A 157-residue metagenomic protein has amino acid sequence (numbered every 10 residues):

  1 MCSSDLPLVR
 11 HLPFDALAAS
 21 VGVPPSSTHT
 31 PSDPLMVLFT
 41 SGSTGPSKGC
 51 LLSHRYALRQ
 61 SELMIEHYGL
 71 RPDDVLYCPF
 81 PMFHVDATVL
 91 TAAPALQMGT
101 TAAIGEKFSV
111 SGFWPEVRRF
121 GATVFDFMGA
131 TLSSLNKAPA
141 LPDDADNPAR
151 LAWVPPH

Functional and structural regions predicted by a protein language model:
M1-A19, T28, A140, N147: Structural core segment of the AMP-binding/adenylate-forming
S4, F80, E106-G112, A122-H157: Adenylate-forming
S4, H11-L12, K48-L51, C78 (+1 more regions): Short beta-strand->loop structural element characteristic of the AMP-binding/adenylate-forming
H11, V21-F39, P46, G69-V75: Conserved pre-ATP/AMP-binding loop-to-beta segment of ANL
F14-D15, S32, H54-R55, F80 (+1 more regions): Structural detector for helix-capping/boundary residues
P34, T40-S43, L76, V117 (+2 more regions): Conserved S/T- and glycine-rich ATP-binding loop of Class I adenylate-forming
L35-R59: Conserved AMP-binding A3 loop
L58-V75, F83-V124, L132, A138: Conserved AMP-binding/adenylation subdomain of ANL enzymes
